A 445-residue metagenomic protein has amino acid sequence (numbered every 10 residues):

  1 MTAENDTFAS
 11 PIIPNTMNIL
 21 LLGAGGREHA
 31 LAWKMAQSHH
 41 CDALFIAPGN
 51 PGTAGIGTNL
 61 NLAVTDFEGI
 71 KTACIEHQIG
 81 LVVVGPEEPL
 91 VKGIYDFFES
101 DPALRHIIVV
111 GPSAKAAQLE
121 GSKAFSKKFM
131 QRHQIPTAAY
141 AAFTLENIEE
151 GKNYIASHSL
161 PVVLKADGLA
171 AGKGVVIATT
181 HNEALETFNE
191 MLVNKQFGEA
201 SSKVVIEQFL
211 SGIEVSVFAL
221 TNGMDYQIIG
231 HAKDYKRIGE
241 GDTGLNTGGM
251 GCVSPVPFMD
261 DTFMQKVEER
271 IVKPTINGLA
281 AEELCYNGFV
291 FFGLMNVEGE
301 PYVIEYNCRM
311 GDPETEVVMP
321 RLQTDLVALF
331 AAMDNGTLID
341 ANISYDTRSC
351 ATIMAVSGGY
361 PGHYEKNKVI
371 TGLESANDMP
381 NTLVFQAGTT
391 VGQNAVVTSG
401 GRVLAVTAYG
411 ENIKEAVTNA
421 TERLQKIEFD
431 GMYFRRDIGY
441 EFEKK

Functional and structural regions predicted by a protein language model:
T7, I12-I13: Short, positively charged and aromatic/hydrophobic N-terminal segments
I13-P112: ATP-binding N-terminal substructure of ATP-dependent carboxylate-amine bond-forming enzymes
L104-G174: A conserved helix-loop-beta module that forms one wall/lid of the active-site cleft in ATP-utilizing catalytic domains
G174-T315: Internal nucleotide-binding/catalytic subdomain
E268-V290, N307-M379: Active-site "cap" helix and flanking loop/linker of ATP-utilizing ligase/carboxylase catalytic domains
K366-A405: Generic long, charged, amphipathic alpha-helical segments
T389-Q393, T398-K445: Generic C-terminus detector
